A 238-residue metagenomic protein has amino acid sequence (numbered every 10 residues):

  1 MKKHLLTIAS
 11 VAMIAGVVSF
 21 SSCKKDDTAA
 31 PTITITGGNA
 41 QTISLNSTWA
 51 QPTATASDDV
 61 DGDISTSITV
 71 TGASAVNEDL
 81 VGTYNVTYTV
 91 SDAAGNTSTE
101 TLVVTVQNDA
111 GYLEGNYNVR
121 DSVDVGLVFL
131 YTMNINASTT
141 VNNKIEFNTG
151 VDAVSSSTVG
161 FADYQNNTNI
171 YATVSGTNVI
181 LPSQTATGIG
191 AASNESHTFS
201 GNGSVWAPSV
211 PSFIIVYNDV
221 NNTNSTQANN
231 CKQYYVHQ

Functional and structural regions predicted by a protein language model:
M1-A40, N96-V103, D109-A110, Y234-Q238: Bacterial Sec-dependent N-terminal signal peptides
T32-D61: Solvent-exposed, low-complexity, repeat-rich "mucin-like" stalks and linkers
Q41-I43, V76, N202-S204: Tandem-repeat/low-complexity and Cys-motif detector
T55, I64, V141-N142: LRR flanking "cap" motifs
D61-L102, V106: Serine/threonine-rich, repeat-prone extracellular segments and beta-strand-based repeat modules of secreted/surface
A110-Q238: Ser/Thr/Gly/Pro-rich, low-complexity flexible regions
